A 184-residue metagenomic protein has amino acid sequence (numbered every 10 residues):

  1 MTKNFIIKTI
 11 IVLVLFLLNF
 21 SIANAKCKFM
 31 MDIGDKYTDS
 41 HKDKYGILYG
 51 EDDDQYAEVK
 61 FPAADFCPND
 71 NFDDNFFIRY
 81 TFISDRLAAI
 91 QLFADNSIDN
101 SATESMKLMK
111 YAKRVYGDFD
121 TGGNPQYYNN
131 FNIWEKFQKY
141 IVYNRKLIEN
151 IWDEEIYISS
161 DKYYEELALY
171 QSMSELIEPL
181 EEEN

Functional and structural regions predicted by a protein language model:
M1-A25: Classical Sec-dependent N-terminal signal peptides that target proteins to the secretory pathway
N4-I6, D54-Q55, P68-N69, D74: Hydrophobic alpha-helical segments, principally membrane-spanning helices and signal/leader peptides
K8-T9, A23-N24, D65, D73 (+1 more regions): A near-ubiquitous, low-amplitude feature marking generic local secondary-structure context
F16, N69-N71, I83, P125 (+1 more regions): Sterically constrained small-residue positions within well-ordered secondary structures of folded domains
A25-A63, A89, A94-N184: Non-cytosolic coordination micro-motifs
P62-S84: Compositionally biased P/S/T/G-rich terminal and signal peptide-adjacent segments that lie outside catalytic cores
